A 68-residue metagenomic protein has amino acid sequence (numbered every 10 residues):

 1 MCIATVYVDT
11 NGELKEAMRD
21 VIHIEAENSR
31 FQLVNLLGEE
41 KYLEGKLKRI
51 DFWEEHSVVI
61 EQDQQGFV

Functional and structural regions predicted by a protein language model:
C2-V68: Compact, glycine-rich, soluble single-domain proteins
